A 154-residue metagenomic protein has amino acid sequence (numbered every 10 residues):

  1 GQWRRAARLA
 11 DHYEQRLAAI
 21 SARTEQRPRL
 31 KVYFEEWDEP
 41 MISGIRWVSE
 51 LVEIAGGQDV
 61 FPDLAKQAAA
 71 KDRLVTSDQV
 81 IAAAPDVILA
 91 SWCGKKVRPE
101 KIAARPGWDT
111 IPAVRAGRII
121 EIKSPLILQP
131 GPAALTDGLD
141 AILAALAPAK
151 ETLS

Functional and structural regions predicted by a protein language model:
G1-W3: Hydrophobic alpha-helical segments and helix pairs
A7, D11-T136, A145-S154: Binding-cleft/active-site segments that stabilize strongly anionic ligands or cofactors
